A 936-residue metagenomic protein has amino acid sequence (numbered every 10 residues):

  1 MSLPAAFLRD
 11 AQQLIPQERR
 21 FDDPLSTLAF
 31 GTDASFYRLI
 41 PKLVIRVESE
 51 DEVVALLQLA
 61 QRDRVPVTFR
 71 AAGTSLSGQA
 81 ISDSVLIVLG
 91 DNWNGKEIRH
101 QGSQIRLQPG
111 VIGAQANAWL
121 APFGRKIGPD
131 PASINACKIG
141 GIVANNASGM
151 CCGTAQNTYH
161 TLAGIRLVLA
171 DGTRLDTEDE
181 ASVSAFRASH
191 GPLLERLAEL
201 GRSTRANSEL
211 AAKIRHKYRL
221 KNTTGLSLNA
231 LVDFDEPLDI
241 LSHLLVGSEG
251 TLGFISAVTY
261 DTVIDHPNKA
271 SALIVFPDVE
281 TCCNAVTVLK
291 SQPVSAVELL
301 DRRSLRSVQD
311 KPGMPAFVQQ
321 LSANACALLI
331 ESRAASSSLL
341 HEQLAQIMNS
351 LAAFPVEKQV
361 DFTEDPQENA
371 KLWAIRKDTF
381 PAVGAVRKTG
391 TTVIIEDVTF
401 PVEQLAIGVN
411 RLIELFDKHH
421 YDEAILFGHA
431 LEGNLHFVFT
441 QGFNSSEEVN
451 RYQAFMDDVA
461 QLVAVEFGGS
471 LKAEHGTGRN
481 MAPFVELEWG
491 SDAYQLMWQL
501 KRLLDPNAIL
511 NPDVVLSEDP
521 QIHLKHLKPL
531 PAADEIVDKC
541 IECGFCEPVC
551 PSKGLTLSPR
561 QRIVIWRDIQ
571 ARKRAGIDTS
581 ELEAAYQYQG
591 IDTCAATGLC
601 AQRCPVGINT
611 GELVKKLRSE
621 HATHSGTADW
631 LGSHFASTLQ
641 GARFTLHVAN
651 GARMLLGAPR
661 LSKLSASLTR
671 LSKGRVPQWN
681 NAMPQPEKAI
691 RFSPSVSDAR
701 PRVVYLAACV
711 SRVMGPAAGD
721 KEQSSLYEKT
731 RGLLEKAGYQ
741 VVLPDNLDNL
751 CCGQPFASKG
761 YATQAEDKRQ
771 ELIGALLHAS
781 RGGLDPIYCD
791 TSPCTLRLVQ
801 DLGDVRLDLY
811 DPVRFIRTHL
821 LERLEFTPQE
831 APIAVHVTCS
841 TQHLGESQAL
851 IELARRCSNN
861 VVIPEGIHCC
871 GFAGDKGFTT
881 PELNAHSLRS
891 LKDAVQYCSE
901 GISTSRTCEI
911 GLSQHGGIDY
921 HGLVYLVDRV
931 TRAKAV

Functional and structural regions predicted by a protein language model:
M1-R62, A72-S103, T251, I255-K269 (+3 more regions): N-terminal flexible segment immediately upstream of the FAD-binding catalytic core in FAD-dependent oxidoreductases
A11, S35-V67, V85-P131, V143 (+3 more regions): N-terminal glycine-rich flavin-associated loop
I142-A144, S148-T158, L162-K377, N410 (+2 more regions): C-terminal substrate-binding/cap subdomain adjacent to the FAD-binding core in PCMH-type and related FAD-linked
A382, P483-A532: Activity-critical C-terminal alpha-helical subdomain
D505, G611-V936: Iron-sulfur cluster-binding electron-transfer modules in prokaryotic oxidoreductases
I509-V514, F545-D568, T593-E620, R797 (+2 more regions): Iron-sulfur cluster-binding cysteine motifs and their immediate structural context in ferredoxin-like electron-transfer
L516, K553-Y586, G607-S633, D919-D928: Non-heme iron-sulfur electron-transfer modules
I522-E542, R574-A596: Ferredoxin-like iron-sulfur electron-transfer modules
